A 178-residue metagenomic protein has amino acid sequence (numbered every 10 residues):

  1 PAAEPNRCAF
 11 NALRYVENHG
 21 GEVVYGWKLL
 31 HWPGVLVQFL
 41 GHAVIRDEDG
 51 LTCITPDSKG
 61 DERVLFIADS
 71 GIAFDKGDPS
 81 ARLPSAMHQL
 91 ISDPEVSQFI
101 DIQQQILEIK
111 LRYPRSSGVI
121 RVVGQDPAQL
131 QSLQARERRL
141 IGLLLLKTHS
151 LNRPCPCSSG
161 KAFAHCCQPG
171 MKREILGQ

Functional and structural regions predicted by a protein language model:
P1-C157, K161-H165, P169-Q178: A structural boundary/capping signal
